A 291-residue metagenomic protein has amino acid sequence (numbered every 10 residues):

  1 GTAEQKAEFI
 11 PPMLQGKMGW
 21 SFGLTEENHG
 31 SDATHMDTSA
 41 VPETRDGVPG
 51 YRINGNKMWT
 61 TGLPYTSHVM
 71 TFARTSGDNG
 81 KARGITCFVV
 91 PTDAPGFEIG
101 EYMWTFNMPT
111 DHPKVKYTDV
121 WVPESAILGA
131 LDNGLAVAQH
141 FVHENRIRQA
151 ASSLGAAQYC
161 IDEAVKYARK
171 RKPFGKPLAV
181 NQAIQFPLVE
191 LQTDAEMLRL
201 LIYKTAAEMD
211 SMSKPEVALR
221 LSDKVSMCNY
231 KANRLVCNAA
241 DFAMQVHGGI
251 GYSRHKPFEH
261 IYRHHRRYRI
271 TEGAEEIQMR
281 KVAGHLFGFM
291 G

Functional and structural regions predicted by a protein language model:
G1-E4, G30: N-terminal glycine-rich flavin-associated loop
A3-Q5, P12, G16-K17, D46 (+4 more regions): Alpha-helical interface subdomain recognition
G16-L24: A short, Trp-centered hydrophobic/proline-enriched beta-strand micro-motif
N28-D37: Active-site-adjacent elements of ketosynthase-type condensing enzymes
H35, D93-P123: Flexible, small-/acidic-enriched active-site or ligand-binding loops
T38-P42: A structural signal for short hydrophobic beta-strand segments in well-ordered beta-sheet cores
P49-I99: A short core secondary-structure module
D119-V137: Long, acidic (Asp/Glu-rich), low-complexity accessory segments flanking structured domains
